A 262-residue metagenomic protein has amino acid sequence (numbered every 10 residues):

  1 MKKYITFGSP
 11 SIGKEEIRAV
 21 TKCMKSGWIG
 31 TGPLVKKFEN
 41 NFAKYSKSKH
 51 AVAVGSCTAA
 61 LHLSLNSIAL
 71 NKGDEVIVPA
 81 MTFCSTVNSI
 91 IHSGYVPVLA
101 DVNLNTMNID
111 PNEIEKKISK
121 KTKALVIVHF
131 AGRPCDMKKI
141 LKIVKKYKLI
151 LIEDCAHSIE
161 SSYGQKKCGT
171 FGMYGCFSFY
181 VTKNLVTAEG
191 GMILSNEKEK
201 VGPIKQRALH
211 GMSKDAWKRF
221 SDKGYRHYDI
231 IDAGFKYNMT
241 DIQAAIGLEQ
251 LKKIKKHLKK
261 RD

Functional and structural regions predicted by a protein language model:
M1-I29, P33, D229-I231: N-terminal "arm"/small-domain region of PLP-dependent enzymes with the aminotransferase-like
V20, F42, A60, V76 (+11 more regions): Generic structural signal for small/hydrophobic residues in well-ordered secondary structure, especially within
W28-E75, S89-S93, L99-D101, K166: Phosphate-binding glycine-rich loop
V52, I77, V98, I150-I152 (+1 more regions): Structural detector of well-ordered beta-strand residues that form the stable sheet scaffold of enzyme domains
T82-V87: Conserved coil-to-alpha-helix start sites within the AMP-binding
N88-I90, I143, I242: Hydrophobic/aromatic ligand-binding patch that stacks against planar heteroaromatic rings of cofactors or nucleotides
N105-T187, M192-K200: Active-site phosphate-binding strand-loop segment of PLP-dependent enzymes
S158-G164, F171-D262: Active-site region of PLP-dependent enzymes
